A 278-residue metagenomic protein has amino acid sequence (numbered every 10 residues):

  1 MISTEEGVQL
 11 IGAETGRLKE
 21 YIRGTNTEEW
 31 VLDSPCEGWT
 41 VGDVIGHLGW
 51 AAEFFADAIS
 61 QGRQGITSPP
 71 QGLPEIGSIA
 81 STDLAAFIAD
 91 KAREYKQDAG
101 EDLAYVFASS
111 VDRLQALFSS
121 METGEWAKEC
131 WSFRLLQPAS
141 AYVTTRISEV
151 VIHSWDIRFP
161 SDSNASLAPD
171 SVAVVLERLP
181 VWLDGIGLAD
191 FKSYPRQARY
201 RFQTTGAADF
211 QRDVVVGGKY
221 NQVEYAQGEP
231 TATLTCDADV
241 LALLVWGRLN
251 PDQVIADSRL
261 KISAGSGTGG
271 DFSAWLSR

Functional and structural regions predicted by a protein language model:
M1-E6, F54-Q115, S119: Short, helix-capping/interhelical loops that line the mouth of catalytic, cofactor-, or ligand-binding pockets
M1-G46, D57: An N-terminal domain-cap segment
E6, L10, D43, H47 (+3 more regions): Alpha-helical initiation/capping and key positions within long helical/coiled-coil segments
T15, K19, R23, A52-A56 (+4 more regions): Structural signal for well-ordered, non-membrane alpha-helices
E29-I76, E129-L188: Short, contiguous alpha-helical
K96-I152: Internal, conserved structured core segments that host functional sites
V172-V216: A glycine-rich beta-turn/hairpin centered on an aromatic-Pro dipeptide
A226-R278: C-terminal interaction segments
